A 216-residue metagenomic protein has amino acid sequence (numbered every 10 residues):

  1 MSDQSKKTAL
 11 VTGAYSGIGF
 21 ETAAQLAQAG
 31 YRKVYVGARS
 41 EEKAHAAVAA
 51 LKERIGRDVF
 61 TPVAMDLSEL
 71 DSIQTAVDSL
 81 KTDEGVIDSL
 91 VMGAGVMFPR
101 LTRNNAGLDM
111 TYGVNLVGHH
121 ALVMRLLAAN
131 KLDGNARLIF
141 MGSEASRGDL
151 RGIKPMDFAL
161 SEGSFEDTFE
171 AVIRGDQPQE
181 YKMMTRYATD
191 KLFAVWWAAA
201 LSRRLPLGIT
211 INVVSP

Functional and structural regions predicted by a protein language model:
M1-S215: Rossmann-fold NAD(P)H-dependent dehydrogenase/reductase core
